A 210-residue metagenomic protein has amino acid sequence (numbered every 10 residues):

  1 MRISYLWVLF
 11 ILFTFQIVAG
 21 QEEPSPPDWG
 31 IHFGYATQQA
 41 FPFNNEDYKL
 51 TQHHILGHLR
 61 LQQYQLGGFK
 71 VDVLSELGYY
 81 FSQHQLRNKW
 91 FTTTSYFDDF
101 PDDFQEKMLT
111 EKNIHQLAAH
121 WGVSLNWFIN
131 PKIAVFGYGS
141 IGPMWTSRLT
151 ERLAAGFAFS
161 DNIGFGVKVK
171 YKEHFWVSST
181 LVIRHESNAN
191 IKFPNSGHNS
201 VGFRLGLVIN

Functional and structural regions predicted by a protein language model:
M1-P27: Cleavable N-terminal export/targeting peptides
S25-W29, K49-I55, V71, N113-A119 (+2 more regions): Residues that define the transmembrane beta-barrel architecture of outer-membrane proteins
W29-Y35, V73-L77, W121, G137-I141 (+3 more regions): Membrane-embedded beta-strand positions of outer-membrane beta-barrel proteins
H32-P42, F97-F104, S140-T146, V182-S187: Flexible, solvent-exposed coil segments and beta strand-coil junctions, predominantly the extracellular/periplasmic
T37-L56: Surface-exposed strand-loop-strand hairpins of Gram-negative outer-membrane beta-barrel proteins
F41-D47, Q105-T110, S147-L153, N188-P194: Extracellular loop and loop/strand-boundary signature of outer-membrane beta-barrel proteins
L56-S147, I209-N210: Gram-negative (and chloroplast) outer-membrane scaffold detector with strong preference for beta-barrel transmembrane
V169, G197-N210: Outer-membrane beta-barrel "beta-signal"
